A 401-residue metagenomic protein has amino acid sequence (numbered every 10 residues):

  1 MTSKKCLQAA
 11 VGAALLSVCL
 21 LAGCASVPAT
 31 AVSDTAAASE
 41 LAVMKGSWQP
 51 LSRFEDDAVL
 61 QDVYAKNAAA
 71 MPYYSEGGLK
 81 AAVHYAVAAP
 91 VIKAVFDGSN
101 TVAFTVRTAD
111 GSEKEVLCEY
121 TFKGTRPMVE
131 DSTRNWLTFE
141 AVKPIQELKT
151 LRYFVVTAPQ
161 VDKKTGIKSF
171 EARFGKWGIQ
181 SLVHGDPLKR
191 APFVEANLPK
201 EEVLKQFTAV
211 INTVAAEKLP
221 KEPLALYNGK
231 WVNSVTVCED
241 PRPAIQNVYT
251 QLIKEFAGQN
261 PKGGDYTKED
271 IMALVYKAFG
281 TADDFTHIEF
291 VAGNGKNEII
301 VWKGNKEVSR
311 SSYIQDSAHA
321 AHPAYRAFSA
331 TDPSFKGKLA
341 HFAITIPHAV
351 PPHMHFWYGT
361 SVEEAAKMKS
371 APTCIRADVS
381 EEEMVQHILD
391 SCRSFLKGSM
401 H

Functional and structural regions predicted by a protein language model:
T2-G12: Bacterial N-terminal signal peptides that target proteins for export
K5-C6, V27-A31: Hydrophobic membrane-targeting and insertion signals
A31-Q49, A215-V232: N-terminal helix-cap/turn-to-beta initiation motif at the start of protein domains
K45, S52-D56, N228-W231, V235-E239 (+2 more regions): Sec/Tat-exported extracytoplasmic proteins
F54, D97-E217, V235-V237, G280-H401: Calycin-type beta-barrel ligand-binding domains and close structural analogs
D62-Y120, I245-R310, M400: N-terminal glycine/threonine-rich, aromatic-flanked beta-hairpin/loop signature
